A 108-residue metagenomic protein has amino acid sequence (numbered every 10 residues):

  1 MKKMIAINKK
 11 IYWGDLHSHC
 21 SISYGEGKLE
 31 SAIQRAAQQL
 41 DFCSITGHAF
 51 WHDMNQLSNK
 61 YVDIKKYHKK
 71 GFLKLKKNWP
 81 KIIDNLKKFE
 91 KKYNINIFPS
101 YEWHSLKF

Functional and structural regions predicted by a protein language model:
M1-K107: An N-terminally biased module of ancient metal coordination in phosphate/nucleic-acid-related enzymes
